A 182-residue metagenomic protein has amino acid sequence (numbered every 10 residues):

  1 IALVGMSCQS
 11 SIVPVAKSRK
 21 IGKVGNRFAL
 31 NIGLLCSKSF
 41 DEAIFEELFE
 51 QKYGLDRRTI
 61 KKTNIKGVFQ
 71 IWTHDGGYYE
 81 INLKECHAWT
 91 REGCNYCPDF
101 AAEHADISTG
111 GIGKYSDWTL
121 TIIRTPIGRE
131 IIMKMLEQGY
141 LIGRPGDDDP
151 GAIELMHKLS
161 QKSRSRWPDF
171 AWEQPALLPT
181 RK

Functional and structural regions predicted by a protein language model:
L3-V13, K38: Gly/Ser/Thr-rich loops at beta-strand to alpha-helix junctions that form or flank small-molecule/cofactor-binding
C8, C36, C94-C97: Disulfide-bonded cysteines in secreted/extracellular proteins and peptides
I12-P14, E42, E130-I132: Short helix/loop capping segments that flank catalytic or ligand/cofactor-binding pockets
K17-G22, L48-E50, L136-L141: Short, solvent-exposed amphipathic alpha-helical segments in soluble enzyme and RNA/protein-processing domains
S18-G33: A short alpha->loop->secondary-structure connector
I32-L35, T125: Residues at the C-termini of beta-strands that transition into short coil/loop
L34-E47: Short, conserved secondary-structure transition motifs
Y53-K182: Long, compositionally biased charged/polar accessory segments in the mid-to-C-terminal portions of proteins
